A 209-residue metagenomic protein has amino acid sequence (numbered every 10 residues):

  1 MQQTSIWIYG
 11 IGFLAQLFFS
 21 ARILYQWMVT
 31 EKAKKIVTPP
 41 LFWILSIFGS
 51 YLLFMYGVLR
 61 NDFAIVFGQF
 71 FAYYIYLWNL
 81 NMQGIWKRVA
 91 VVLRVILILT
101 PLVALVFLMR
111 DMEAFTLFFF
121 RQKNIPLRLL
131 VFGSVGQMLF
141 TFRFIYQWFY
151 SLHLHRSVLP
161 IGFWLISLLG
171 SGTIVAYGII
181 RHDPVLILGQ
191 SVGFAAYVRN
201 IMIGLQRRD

Functional and structural regions predicted by a protein language model:
Q2-D209: Alpha-helical membrane-protein topology signature
